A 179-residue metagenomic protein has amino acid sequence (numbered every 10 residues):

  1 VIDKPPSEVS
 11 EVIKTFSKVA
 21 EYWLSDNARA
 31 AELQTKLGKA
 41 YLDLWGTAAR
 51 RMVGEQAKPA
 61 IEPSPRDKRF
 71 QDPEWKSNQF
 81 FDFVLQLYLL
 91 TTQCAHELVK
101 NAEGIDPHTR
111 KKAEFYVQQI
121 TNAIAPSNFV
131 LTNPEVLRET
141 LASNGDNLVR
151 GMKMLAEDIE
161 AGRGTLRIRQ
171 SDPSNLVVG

Functional and structural regions predicted by a protein language model:
V1-G179: Amphipathic, low-complexity, repeat-rich surface-exposed segments
